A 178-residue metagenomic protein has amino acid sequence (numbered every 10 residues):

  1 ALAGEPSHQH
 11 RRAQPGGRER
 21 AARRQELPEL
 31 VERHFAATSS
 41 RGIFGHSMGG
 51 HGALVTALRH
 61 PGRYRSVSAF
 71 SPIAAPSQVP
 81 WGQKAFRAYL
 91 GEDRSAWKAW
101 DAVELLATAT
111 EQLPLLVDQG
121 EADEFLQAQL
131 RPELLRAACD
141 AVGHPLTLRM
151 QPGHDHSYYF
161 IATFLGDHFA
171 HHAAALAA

Functional and structural regions predicted by a protein language model:
A1-A178: Non-catalytic cap/lid and distal C-terminal segments of serine-dependent acyl enzymes
